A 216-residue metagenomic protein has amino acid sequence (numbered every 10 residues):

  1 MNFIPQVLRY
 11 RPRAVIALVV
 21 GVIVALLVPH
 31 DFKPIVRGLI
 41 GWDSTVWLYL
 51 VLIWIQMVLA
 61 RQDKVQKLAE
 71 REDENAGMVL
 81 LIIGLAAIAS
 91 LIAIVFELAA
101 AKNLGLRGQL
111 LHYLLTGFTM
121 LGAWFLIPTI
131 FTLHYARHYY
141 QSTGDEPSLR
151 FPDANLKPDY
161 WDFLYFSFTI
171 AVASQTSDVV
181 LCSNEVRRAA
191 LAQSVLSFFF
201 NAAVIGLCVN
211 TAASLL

Functional and structural regions predicted by a protein language model:
L8-V28: The first (N-terminal) embedded transmembrane alpha-helix
A17-G21, L80-F96, Y165-T169, V204: Hydrophobic alpha-helical transmembrane segments of multi-pass integral membrane proteins
P34-V51: Loop-to-helix transition at the N-terminal end of transmembrane alpha-helices
Y49-Q62, T129-S142: Membrane-water interface of transmembrane alpha-helices
V65-L85: Juxtamembrane helix-capping/reentrant segments at transmembrane boundaries
A87-L106, F168-N184: Alpha-helical transmembrane segments and their membrane-interface junctions in multi-pass membrane proteins
Y139-S183: Membrane-proximal soluble regions of multi-pass membrane proteins
D162, F166-T169, L181-L216: Pore domain of cation channels
